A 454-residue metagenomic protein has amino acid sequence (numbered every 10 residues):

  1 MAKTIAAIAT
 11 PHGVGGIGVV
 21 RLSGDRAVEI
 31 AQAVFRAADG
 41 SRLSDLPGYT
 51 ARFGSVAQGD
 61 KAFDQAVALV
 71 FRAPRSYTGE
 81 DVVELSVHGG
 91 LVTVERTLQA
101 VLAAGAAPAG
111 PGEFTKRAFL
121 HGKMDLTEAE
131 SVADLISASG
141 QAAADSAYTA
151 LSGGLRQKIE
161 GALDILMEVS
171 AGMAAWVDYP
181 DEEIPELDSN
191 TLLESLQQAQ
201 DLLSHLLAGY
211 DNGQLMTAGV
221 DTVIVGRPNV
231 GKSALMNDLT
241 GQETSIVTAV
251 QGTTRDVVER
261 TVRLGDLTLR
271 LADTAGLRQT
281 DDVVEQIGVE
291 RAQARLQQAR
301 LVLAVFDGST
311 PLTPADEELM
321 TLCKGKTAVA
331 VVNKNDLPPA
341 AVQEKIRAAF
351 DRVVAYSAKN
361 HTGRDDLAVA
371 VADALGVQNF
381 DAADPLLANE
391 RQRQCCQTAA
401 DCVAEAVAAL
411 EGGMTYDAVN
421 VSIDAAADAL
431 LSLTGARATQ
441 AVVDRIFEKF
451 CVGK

Functional and structural regions predicted by a protein language model:
M1-D145, T149, G153, V329: A glycine-rich (often HGG/GG-containing) alpha/beta subdomain
A2-H12, Q141-R263, T280, P311-K454: C-terminal-of-GTPase-core extension/linker across diverse P-loop GTPases
R52-F63, A68-R72, G252-T280, Q298: Switch I (G2) and immediately adjacent beta-strands of P-loop GTPase domains
T240, A275-G276, R300, D307 (+1 more regions): Short glycine-/small-residue-rich Rossmann-like dinucleotide-binding loops
L269, L301, V329: Short, Asp-centered acidic motifs that coordinate Mg2+ and/or phosphate in catalytic or ligand-binding sites
L271, V305, V331: Generic enzyme active-site microenvironment
E285-S309: Inter-motif core of Ras-like GTPase G domains
